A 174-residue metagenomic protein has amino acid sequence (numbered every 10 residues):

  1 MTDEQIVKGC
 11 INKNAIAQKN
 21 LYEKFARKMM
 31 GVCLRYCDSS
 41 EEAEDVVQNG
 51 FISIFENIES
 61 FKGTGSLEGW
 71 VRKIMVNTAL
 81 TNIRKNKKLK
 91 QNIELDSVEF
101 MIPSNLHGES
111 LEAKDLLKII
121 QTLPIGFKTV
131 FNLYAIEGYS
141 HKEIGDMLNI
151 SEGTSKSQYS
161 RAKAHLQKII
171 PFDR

Functional and structural regions predicted by a protein language model:
V7-G31: A short, charge-rich alpha-helical start-of-domain segment used by transcription regulators
I11-N12, N49-S66, K85-N86: Sigma70-family region 2
Y22-S40, N57, I120, I169-F172: Amphipathic, Lys/Arg- and hydrophobic-enriched alpha-helical face
G31, D45-I52, G65-N77: Structural recognition of an alpha-helix C-terminal capping motif at a helix-to-coil junction
E59-G63, K73-I93: Arg/Lys-rich amphipathic alpha helix in sigma70-family domain 2
V76, L80, I136, M147-F172: DNA-recognition helix of helix-turn-helix
T81, K88-K114, S140: Internal acidic/polar
V130-F131: A short pre-motif secondary-structure segment
